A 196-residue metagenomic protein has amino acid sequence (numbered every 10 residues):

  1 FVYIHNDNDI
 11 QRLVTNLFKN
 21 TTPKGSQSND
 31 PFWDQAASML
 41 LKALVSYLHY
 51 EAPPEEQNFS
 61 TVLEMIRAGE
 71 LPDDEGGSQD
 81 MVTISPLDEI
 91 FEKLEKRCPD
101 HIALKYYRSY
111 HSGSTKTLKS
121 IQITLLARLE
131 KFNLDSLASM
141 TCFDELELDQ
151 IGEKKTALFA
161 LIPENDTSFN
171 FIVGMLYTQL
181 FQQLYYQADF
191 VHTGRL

Functional and structural regions predicted by a protein language model:
F1-L196: P-loop NTPase motor domains
